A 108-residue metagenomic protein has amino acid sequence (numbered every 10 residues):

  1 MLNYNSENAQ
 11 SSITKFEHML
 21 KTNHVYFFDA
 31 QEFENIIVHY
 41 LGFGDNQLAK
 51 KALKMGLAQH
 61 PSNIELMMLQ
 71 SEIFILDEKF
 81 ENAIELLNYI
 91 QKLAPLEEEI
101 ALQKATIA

Functional and structural regions predicted by a protein language model:
L2-A9, H18-Q31: TPR-adjacent "capping" and linker segments in tetratricopeptide-repeat scaffold/adaptor proteins
N35-I36, Q70, K104: Structural register within alpha-helical repeat arrays
H39-Y40, F74, A108: Residue at a conserved register position within TPR or TPR-like alpha-solenoid repeats
